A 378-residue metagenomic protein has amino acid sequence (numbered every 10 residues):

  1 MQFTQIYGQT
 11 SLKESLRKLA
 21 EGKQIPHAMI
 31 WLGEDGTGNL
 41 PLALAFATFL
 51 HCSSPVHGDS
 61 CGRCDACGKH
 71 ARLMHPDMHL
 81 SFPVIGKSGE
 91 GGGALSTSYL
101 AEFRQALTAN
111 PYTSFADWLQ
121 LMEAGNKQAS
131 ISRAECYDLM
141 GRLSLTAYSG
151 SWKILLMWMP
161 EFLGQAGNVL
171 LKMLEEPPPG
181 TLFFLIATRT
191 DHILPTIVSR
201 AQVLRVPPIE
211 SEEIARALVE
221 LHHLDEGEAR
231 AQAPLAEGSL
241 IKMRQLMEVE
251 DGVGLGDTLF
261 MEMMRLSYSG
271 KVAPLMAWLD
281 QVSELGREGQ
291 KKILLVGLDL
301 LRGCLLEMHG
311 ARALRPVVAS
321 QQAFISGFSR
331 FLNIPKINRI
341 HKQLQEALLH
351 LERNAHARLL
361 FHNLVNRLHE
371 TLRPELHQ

Functional and structural regions predicted by a protein language model:
M1-H51, P55-G58, D65-K69, P179-L182 (+2 more regions): Charged, glycine-rich active-site and insertion segments that engage polyanionic ligands
Q2-Q165: Clamp-loader machinery-focused feature within the broader ASCE/P-loop NTPase space
G141, K172, S199: Conserved adenine-binding aromatic site and its adjacent loop/helix in ATP-hydrolyzing domains
S144, N168-L182: Conserved catalytic/switch belt of AAA+ P-loop NTPases
I154-W158, L170, T181-T188: Structural recognition of the conserved hydrophobic beta-strand(s) that form the central parallel beta-sheet of P-loop
